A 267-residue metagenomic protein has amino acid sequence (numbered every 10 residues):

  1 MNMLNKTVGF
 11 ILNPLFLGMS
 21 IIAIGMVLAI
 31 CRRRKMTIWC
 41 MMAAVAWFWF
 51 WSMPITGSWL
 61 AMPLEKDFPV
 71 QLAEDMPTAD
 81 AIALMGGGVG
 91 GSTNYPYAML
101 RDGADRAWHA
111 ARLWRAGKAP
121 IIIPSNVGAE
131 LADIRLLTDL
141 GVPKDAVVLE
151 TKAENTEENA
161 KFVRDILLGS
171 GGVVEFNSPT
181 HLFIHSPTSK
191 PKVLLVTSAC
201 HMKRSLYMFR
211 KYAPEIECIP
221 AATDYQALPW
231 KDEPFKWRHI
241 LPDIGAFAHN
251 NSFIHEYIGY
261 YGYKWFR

Functional and structural regions predicted by a protein language model:
M1-A29: Membrane-embedded alpha-helical segments of integral membrane proteins
M3-V8, T56, L60-L64, I254-Y261: Hydrophobic alpha-helical segments of integral membrane proteins, encompassing both true transmembrane helices
L15-L17, P54, R267: Extended, histidine- and acidic-residue-enriched regions that form the cofactor-binding/catalytic faces
M26-A29, F48, S52, Y263: Structural signal for membrane-spanning alpha-helices in multi-pass inner-membrane proteins, emphasizing helix cores
A29-T37: Membrane-interface helix-boundary motifs at transmembrane edges
I38-P54: Internal/C-terminal transmembrane anchor helices
W49-H239, D243-A246: A structural signal for short, hydrophobic/glycine-enriched beta-strand patches
L241-R267: Structured C-terminal subdomain patch of bacterial secreted/periplasmic proteins
